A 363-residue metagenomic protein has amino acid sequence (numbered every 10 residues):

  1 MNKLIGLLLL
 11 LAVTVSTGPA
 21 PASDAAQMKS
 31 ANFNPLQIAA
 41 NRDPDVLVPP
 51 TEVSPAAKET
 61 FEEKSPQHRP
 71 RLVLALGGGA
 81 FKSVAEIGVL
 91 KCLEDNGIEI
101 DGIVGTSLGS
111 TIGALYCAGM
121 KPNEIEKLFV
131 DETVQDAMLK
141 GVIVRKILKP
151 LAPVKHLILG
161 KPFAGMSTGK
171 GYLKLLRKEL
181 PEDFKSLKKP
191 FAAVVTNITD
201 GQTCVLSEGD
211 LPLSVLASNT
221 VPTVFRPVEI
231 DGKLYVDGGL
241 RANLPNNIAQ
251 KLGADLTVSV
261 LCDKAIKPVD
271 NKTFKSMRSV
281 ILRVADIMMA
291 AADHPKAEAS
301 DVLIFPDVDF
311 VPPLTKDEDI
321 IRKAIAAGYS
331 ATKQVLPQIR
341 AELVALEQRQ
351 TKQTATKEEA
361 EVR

Functional and structural regions predicted by a protein language model:
M1-L4: Positively charged n-region of N-terminal signal peptides that target proteins for export
G6-S16: Bacterial N-terminal signal peptides
P21-T106, A114-R363: Patatin-like phospholipase
